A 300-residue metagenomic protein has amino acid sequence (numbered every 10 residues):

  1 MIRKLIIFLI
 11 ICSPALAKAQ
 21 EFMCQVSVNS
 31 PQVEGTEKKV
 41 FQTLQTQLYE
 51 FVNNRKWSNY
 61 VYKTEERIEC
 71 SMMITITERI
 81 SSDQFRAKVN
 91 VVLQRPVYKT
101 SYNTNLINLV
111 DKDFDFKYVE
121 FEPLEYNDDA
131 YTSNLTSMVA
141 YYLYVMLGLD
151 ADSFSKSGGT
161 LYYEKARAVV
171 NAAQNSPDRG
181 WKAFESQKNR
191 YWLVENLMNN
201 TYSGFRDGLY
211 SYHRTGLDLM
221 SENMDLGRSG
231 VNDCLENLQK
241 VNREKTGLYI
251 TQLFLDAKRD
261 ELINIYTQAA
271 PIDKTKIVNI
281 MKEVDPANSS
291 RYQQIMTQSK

Functional and structural regions predicted by a protein language model:
M1-F22: Bacterial Sec-dependent N-terminal signal peptides
Q20-R86, V97-K99: Start-of-domain marker
P31-K38, E125-S133, R243-E244: Second-shell loop/turn segments in exported
Y49-W57, G148-D152, I263, T267: Sec-exported extracytoplasmic/periplasmic mature domains
D83-N196: Acidic/His-rich structured neighborhood in mature extracellular/periplasmic domains
G158-T251: Flexible, glycine-rich surface segments
Y210, G216-K300: A cross-kingdom marker for long, charged
